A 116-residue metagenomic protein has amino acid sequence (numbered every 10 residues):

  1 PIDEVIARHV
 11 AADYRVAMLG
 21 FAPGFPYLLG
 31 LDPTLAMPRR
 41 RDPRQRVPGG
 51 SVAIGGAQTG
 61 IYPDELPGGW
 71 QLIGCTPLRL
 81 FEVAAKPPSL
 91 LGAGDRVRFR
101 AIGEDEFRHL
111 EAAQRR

Functional and structural regions predicted by a protein language model:
P1-R116: Glycine-rich active-site loops that engage anionic ligands at enzyme catalytic sites
